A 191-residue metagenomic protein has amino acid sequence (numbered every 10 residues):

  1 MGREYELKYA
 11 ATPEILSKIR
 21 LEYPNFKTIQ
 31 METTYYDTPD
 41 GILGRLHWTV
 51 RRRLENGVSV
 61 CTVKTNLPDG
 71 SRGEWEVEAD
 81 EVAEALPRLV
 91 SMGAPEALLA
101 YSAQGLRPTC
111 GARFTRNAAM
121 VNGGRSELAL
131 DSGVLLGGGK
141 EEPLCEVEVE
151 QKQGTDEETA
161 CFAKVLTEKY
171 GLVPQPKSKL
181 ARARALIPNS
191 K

Functional and structural regions predicted by a protein language model:
M1-K191: Phosphate-end processing signature that detects enzymes handling 5′-triphosphorylated RNA and polyphosphate
